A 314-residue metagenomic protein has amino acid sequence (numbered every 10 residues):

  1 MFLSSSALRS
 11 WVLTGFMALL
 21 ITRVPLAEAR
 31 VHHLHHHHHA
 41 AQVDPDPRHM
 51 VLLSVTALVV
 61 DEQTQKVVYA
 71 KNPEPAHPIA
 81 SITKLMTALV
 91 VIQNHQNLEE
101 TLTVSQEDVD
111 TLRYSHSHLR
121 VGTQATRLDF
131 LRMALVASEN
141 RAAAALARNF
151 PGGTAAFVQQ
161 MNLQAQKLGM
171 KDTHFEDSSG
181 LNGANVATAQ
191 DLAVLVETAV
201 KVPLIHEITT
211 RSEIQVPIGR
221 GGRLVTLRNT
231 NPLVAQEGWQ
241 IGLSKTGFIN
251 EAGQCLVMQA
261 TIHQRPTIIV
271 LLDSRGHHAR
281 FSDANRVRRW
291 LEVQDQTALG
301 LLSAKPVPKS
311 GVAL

Functional and structural regions predicted by a protein language model:
M1-T56, Q63, R289, V293-L314: N-terminal secretory targeting signals
F2, R30-Q190, V194-P203, I262: Active-site-adjacent loops and short helices of periplasmic peptidoglycan-processing enzymes
F2, S6-R9, L52, R113 (+3 more regions): Hydrophobic alpha-helical context, especially transmembrane and signal-peptide helices
G15, P73-E74, E237: Short hydrophobic "helix-edge" motifs at membrane interfaces and signal-peptide entry regions
M170, H174, G183-L314: Domain-terminus/edge residues, biased toward the C-terminal soluble/receptor-binding domains of extracytoplasmic
